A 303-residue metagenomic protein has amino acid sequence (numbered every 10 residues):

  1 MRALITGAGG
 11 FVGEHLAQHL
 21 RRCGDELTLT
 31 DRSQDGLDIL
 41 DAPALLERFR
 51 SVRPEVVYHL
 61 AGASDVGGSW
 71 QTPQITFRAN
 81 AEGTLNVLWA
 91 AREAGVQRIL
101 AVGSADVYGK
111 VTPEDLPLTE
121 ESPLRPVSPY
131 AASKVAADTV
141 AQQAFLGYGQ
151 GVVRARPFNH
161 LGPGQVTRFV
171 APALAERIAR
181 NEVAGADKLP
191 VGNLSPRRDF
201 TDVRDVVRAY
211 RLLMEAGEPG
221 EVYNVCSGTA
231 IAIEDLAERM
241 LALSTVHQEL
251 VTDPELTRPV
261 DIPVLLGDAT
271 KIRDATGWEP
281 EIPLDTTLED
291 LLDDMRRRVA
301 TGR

Functional and structural regions predicted by a protein language model:
A3-R22: N-terminal Rossmann NAD(P)H-binding glycine-rich loop of SDR-like oxidoreductase domains
R21, L27-L45: Adenosine-cofactor binding site in Rossmann-like domains, unifying the SAM/SAH pocket of S-adenosylmethionine-dependent
L37, I233, P254-K271: Active-site loop of classical SDR/Rossmann-like NAD(P)-dependent oxidoreductases, centered on the catalytic Tyr-X3-Lys
A42-A79: NAD(P)H-binding glycine-rich loop region in Rossmannoid oxidoreductase-like domains and their noncatalytic homologs
Q71-W89, E93, Q97-R98, V107-R154 (+2 more regions): Catalytic helix-loop patch of NAD(P)-dependent Rossmann-fold dehydrogenases
V111-L116, V140-R198, V203-L212, A230 (+1 more regions): NAD(P)-dependent short-chain dehydrogenase/reductase
L174, A216-T257: Mid/C-terminal beta-alpha module of Rossmann-like enzyme folds, strongest in SDR-family dehydrogenases/epimerases
L284-R303: Amphipathic terminal alpha-helices
